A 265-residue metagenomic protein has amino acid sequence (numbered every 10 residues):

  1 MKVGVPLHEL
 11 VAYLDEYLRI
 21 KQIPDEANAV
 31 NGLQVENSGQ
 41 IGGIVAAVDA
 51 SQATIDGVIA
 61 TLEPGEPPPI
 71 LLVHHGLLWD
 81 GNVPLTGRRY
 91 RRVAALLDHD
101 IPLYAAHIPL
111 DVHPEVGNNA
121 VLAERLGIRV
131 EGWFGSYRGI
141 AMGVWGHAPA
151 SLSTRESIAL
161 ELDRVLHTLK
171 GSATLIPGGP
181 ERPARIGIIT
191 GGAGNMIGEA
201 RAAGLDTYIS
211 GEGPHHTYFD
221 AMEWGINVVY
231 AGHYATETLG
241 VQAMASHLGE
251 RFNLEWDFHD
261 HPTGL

Functional and structural regions predicted by a protein language model:
M1-L265: Hydrophobic structural segments
